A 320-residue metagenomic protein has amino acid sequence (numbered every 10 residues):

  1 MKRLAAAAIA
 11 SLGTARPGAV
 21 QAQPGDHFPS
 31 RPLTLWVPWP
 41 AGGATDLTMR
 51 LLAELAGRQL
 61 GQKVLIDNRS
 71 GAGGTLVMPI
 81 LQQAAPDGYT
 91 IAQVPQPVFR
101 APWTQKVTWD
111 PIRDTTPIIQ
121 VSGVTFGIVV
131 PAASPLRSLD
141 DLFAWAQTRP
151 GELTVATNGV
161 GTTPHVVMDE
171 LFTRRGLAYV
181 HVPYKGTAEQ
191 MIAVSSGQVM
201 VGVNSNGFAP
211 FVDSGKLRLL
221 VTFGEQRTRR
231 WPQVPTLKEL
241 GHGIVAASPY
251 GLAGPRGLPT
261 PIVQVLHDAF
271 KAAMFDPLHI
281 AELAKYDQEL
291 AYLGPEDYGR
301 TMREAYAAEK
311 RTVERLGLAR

Functional and structural regions predicted by a protein language model:
M1-V20: N-terminal export signals
Q21-D114, E152, V160, G176-V203 (+3 more regions): N-terminal (or domain-start) structured segment
S30-P32, T173-Y179, T260-R320: An extracytoplasmic/periplasmic, membrane-proximal ligand-sensing/linker region
G73, P97-F99, V124-T125, P135 (+3 more regions): Solvent-exposed loop/turn segments at secondary-structure junctions within structured extracellular/periplasmic domains
Q83-Y89, P102-E189, L237, H242 (+1 more regions): Hinge/capping helix and adjacent helix->loop/strand transition within the periplasmic-binding protein
P97-K106, E170-R174, V201-P232, K310: A ligand-binding cleft/hinge motif common to bilobed small-molecule-binding domains
Q190-A193, R229-V234: Short, charged, surface-exposed secondary-structure boundary motifs
